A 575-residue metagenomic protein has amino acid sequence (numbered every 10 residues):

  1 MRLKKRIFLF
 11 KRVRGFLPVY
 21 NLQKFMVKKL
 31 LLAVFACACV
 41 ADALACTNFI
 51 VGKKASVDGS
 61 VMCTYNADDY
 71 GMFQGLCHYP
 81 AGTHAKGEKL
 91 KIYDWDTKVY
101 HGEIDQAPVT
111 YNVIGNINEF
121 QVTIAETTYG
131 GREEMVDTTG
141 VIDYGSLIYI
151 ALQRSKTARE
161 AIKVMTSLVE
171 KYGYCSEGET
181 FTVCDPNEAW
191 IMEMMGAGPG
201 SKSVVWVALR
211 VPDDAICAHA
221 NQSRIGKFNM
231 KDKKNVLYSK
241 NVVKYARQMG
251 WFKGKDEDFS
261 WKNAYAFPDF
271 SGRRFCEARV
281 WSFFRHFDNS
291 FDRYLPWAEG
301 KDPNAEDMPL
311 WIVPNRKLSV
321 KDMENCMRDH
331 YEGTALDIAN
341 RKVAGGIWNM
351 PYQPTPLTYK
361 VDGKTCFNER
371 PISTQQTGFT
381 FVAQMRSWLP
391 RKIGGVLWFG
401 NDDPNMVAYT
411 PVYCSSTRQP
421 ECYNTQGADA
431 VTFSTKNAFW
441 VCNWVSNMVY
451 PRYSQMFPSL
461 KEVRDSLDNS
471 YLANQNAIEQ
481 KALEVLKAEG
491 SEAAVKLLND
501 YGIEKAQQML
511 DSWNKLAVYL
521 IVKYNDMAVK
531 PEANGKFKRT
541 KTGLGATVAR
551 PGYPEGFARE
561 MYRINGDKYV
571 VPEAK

Functional and structural regions predicted by a protein language model:
R2-K5, Q23-L30: Positively charged n-region of N-terminal signal peptides that target proteins for export
F8-L9, L17, L22: Short hydrophobic targeting helices and cationic amphipathic motifs that mediate membrane/organellar targeting
F25, C39-A45: Sec/Tat signal peptide C-region and signal peptidase I cleavage site
L30-C39: Sec-dependent N-terminal signal peptides
C46-Y144, V164-L318: A contiguous strand-loop segment
K244-G400: Glycine-rich, aromatic-lined ligand/substrate-binding cores of catalytic and carbohydrate-binding domains
I347-E484: Substrate-recognition/cap regions that form aromatic- and gly/pro-loop-enriched pockets for small-molecule ligands
D465-K575: Histidine-centered catalytic/metal-binding microenvironments
